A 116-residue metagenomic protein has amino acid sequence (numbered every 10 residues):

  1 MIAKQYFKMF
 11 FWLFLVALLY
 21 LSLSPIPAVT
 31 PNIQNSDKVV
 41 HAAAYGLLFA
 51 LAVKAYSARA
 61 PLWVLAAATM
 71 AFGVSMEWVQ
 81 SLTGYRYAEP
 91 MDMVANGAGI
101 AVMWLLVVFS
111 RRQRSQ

Functional and structural regions predicted by a protein language model:
M1-V53, L65: "…centered on the first transmembrane helix and the immediately adjacent amphipathic helix/loop
F11-S22, L65-S81, G97-I100: Small-polar-interrupted transmembrane alpha-helices in polytopic inner-membrane proteins
S24-P27, L48-A52, M76-T83, L106-V108: Juxtamembrane membrane-interface segments at transmembrane alpha-helix termini
A28-K38, M76-A101: Interfacial helix-loop-helix junctions of multi-pass membrane proteins
A43-R59, I100-R111: Membrane-interfacial alpha-helical segments at the cytosolic side of multi-pass membrane proteins
R112-Q116: Short, charged juxtamembrane terminal tails flanking transmembrane helices
